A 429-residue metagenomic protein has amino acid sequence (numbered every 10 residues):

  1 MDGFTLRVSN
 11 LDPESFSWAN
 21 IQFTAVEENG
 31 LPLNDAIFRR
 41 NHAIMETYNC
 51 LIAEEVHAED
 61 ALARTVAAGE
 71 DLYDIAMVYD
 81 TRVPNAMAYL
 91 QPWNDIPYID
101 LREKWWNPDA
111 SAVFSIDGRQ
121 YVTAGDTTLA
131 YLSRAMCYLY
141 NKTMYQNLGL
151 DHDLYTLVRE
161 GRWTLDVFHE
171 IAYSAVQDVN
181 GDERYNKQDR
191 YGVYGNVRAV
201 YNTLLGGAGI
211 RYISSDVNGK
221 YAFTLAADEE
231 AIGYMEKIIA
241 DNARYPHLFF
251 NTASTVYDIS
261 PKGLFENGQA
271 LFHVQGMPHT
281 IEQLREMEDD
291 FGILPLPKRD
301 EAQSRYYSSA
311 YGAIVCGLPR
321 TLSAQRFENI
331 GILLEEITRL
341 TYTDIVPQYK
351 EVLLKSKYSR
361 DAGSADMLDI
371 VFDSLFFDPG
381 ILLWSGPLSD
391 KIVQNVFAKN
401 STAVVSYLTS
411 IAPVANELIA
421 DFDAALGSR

Functional and structural regions predicted by a protein language model:
M1-M87, D390, S401-R429: Conserved N-terminal structural module of periplasmic/extracytoplasmic solute-binding proteins
D2-L6, L11, V56, T81-M136 (+1 more regions): Hinge/lid segment of periplasmic solute-binding proteins
R7-S9, G69-A76, D80, I116-Y138 (+2 more regions): Extracytoplasmic/periplasmic solute-binding protein
E55-L62, E160-V167, F250-E266: Short helix-initiation/N-cap motifs at beta->coil->alpha
Y98-W106, E160, N186, I210-G233 (+1 more regions): Short, solvent-exposed loop/beta-turn-alpha elements that line the ligand-binding surface or hinge of extracytoplasmic
H169-A172, L204-L205, I210-T255: Glycine-centered hinge/linker elements that transmit conformational signals in sensory and ligand-binding systems
L284-L354: Extracytoplasmic/periplasmic substrate-recognition and gating elements
P347-R429: C-terminal capping/gating helix-and-loop segments adjacent to ligand/active sites or protein-protein/ligand interfaces
